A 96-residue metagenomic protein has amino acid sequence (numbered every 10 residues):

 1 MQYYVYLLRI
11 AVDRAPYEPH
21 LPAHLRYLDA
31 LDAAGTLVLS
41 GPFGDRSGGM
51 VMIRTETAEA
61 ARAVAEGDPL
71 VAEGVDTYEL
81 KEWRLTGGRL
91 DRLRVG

Functional and structural regions predicted by a protein language model:
M1-G96: Conserved, structured core segments of small domains
